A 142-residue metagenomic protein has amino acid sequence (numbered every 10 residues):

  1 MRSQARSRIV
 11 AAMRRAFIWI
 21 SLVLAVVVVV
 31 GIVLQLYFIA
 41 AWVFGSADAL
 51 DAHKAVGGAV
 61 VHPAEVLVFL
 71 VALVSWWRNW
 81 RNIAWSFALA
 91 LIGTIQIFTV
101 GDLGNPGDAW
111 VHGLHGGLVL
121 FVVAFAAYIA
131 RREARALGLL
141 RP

Functional and structural regions predicted by a protein language model:
R2-P142: Polytopic transmembrane helical bundles with strong interfacial aromatic enrichment
